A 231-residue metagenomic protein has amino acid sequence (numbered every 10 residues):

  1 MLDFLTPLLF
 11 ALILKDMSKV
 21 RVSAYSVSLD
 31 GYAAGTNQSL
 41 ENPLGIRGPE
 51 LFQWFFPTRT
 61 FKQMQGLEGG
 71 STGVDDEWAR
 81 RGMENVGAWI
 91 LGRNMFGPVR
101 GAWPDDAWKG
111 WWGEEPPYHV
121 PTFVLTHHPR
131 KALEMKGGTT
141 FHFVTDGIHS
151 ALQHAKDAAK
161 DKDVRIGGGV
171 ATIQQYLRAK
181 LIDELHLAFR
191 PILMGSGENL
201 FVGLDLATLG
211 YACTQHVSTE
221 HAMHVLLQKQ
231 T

Functional and structural regions predicted by a protein language model:
L2-T231: Enzymes that bind and transform nitrogen-containing heteroaromatic metabolites
